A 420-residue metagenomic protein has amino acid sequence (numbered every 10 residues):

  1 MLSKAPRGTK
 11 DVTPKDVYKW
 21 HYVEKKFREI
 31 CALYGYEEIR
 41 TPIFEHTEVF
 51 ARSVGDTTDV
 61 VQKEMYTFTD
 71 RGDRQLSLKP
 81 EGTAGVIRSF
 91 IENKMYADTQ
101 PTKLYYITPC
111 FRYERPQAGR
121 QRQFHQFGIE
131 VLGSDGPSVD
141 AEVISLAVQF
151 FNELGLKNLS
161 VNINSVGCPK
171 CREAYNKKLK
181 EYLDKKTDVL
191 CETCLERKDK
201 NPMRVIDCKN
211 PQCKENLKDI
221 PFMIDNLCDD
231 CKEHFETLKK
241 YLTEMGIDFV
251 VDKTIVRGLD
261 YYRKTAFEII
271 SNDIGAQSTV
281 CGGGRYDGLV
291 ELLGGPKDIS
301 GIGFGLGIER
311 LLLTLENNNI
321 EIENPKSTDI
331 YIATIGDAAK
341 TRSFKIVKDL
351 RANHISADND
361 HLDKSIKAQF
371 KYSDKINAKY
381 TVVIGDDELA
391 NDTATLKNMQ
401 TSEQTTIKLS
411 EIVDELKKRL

Functional and structural regions predicted by a protein language model:
M1-K367, Y372-L420: TRNA-recognition modules of translation machinery and tRNA-sensing kinases, especially anticodon-binding
